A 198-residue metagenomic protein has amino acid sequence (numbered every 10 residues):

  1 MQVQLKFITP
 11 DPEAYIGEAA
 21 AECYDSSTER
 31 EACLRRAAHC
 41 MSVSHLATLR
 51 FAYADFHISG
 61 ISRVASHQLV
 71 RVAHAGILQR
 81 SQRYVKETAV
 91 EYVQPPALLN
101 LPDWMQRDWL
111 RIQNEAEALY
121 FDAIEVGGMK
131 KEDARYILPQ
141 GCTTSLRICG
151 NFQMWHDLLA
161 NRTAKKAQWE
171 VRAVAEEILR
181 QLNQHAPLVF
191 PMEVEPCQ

Functional and structural regions predicted by a protein language model:
M1-Q198: Family-specific signature for flavin-dependent thymidylate synthase
